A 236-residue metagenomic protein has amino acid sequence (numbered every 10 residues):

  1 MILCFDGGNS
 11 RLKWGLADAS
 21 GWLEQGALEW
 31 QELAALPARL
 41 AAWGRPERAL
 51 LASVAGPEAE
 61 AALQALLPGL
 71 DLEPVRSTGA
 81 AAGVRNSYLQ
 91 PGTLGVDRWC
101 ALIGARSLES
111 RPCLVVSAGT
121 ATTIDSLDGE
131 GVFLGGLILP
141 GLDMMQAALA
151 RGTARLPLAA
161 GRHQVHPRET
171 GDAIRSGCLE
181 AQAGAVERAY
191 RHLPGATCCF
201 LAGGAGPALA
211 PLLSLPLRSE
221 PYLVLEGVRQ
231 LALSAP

Functional and structural regions predicted by a protein language model:
M1-A82: N-terminal glycine/serine-rich phosphate-binding loop of ATP-dependent small-molecule kinases, especially carbohydrate
M1-L23, A105, R111-F133, L149 (+1 more regions): Gly/Thr-rich phosphate-binding beta-strand-loop-beta motif of the actin/hexokinase/Hsp70
R11, A52-A61, S176, A196-L213: Glycine-rich phosphate-binding loops at beta-strand->alpha-helix junctions
G26, H163-C198, A205-A208, P216-L217: Adenine-nucleotide phosphate-binding core of ATP-dependent small-molecule kinases
L67-E73, L89-P91, S214-Y222: Active-site regions of enzymes building and remodeling cell-envelope glycoconjugates
V75-V115, A121-I124, H166-P167: Active-site neighborhood for divalent-cation/phosphate handling
V96, A101-S110, L134-S176, L231 (+1 more regions): Glycine-rich phosphate-binding loop plus the immediately following alpha-helix
A154, L217-P236: Glycine-rich phosphate-binding/hydrolytic loop that grips phosphoryl groups
